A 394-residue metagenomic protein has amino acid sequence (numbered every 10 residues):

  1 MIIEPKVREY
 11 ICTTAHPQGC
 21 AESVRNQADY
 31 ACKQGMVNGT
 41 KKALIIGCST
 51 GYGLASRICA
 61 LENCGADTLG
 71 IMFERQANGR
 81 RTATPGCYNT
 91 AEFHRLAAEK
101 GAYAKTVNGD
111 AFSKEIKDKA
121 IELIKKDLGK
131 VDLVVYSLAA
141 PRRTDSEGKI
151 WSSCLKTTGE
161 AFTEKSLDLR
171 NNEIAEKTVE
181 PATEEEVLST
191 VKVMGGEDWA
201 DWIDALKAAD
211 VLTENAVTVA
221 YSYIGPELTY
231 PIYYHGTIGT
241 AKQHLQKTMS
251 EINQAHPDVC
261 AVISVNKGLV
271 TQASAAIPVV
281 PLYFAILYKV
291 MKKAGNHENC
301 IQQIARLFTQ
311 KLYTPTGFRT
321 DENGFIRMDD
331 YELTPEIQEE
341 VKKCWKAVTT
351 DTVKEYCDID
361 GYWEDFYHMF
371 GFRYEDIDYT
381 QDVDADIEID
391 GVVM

Functional and structural regions predicted by a protein language model:
M1-M36, E186-L188: Class I SAM-dependent methyltransferase Rossmann-like catalytic core, especially the SAM/SAH-binding loop
D29, Q34-F73, A77: Canonical Rossmann dinucleotide-binding motif of NAD(H)/NADP(H)-dependent dehydrogenases/reductases, specifically
I46, V131-A139, S166, V217-S222: Rossmann-fold scaffold of SDR-type NAD(P)-dependent oxidoreductases
G65-A104, D110: Glycine-rich phosphate-binding loop and adjoining beta1-alpha1-beta2 segment of Rossmann-like nucleotide-binding folds
K105, K119-G148: A glycine-rich helix->loop->beta "capping" turn within Rossmann-like NAD(P)(H)-dependent oxidoreductase domains
N108-A120, G196: The beta1-alpha1 cofactor-binding region of Rossmann-like NAD(H)/NADP(H)-dependent oxidoreductases
S152-D258, V265-Y288, K292: Catalytic loop of short-chain dehydrogenase/reductase
E251, V259-S264, P281-V392: C-terminal helical subdomain
